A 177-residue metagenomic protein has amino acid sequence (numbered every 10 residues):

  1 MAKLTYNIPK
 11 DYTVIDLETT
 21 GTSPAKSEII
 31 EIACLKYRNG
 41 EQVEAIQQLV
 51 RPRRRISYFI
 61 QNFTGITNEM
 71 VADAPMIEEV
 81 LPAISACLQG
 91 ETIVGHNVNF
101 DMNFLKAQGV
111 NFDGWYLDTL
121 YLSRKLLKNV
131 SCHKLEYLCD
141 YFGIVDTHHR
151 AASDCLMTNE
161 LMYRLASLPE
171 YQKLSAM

Functional and structural regions predicted by a protein language model:
M1-N7, N159-M177: Acidic two-metal-ion nuclease catalytic site recognized across multiple nuclease folds, prominently DnaQ/RNase D-T
M1-W115, K128-H149: Conserved non-catalytic scaffold segment of RNase H-like nuclease domains
E79-P82, L156, E160: Short, contiguous clusters of charged residues that form electrostatic/catalytic patches at enzyme active sites, used
D113-S123: Short, acidic/small-residue loops that bind anionic groups at enzyme active sites
L126, V145, R164-L168: Change "in soluble alpha/beta enzymes" to "in soluble alpha/beta proteins
S153: Acidic donor-binding loop at a coil-to-helix junction in glycosyltransferase catalytic cores that engages
